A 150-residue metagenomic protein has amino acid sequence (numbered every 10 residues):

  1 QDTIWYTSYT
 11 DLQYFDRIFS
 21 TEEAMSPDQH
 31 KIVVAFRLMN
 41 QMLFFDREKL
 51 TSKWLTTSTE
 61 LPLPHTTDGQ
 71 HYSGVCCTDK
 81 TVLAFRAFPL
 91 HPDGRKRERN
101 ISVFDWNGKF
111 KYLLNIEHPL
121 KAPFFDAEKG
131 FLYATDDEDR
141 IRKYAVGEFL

Functional and structural regions predicted by a protein language model:
Q1, D46-L50, F104-K109, V146-F149: Short loop/turn segments that connect beta-strands within beta-propeller blades
Q1-F19, E48-G69, E117-H118, A127: Surface-exposed loop and turn segments in beta-propeller and other repeat-based domains that flank or scaffold
R17-H30, A35, H71-T78, F124-E128: Structural signature of eukaryotic scaffold interfaces centered on beta-propeller domains
V34, A84, Y133-A134: Residue position within the beta-strands of beta-propeller blades
M39-Q41, P89-P92, E138-I141: Short glycine/acidic-enriched loop and turn motifs that connect beta-strands
T66-F104: Loop/turn-rich, solvent-exposed surfaces of beta-rich toroidal or solenoidal domains
F124-L150: Blade-level signature of beta-propeller repeat domains, shared across WD40, Kelch, NHL, RCC1 and BNR/Asp-box propellers
